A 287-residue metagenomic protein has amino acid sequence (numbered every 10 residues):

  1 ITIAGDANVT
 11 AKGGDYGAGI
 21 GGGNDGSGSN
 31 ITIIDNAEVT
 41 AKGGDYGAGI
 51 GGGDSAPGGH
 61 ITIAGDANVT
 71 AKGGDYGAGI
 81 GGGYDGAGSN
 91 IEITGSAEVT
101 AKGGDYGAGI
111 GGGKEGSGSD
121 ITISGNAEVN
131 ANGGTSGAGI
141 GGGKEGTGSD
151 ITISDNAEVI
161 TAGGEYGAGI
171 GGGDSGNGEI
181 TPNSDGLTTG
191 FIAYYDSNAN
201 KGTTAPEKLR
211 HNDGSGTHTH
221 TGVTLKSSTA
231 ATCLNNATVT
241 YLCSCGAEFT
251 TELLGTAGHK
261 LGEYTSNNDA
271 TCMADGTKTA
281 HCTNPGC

Functional and structural regions predicted by a protein language model:
I1-T221: A composition-driven surface/loop motif
G216-C287: Extracellular modular ligand-binding repeats in secreted and cell-surface proteins
